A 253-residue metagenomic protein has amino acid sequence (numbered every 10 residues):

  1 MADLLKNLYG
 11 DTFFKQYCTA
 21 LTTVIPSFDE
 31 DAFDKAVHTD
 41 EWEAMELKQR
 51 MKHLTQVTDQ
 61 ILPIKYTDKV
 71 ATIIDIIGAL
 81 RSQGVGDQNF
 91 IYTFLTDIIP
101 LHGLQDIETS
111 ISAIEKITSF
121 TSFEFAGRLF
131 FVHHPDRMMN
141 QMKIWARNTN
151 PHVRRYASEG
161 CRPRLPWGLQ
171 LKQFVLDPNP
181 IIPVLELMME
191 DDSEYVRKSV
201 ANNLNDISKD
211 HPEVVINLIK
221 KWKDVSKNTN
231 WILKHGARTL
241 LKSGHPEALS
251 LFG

Functional and structural regions predicted by a protein language model:
M1-G253: Surface-facing alpha-helical segments and adjacent helix-coil boundary elements at the starts of domains
